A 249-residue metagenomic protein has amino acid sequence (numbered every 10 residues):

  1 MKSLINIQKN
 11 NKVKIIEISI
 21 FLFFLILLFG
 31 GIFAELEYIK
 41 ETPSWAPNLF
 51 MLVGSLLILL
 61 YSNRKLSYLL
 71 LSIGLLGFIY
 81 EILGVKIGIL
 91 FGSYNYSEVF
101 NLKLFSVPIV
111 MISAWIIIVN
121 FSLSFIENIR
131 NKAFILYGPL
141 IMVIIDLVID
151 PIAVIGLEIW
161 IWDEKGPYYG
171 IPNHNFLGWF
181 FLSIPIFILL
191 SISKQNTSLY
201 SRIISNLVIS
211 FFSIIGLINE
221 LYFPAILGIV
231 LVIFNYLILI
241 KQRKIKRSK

Functional and structural regions predicted by a protein language model:
K2-K249: Aromatic-rich, lipid-facing transmembrane alpha helices and their immediate juxtamembrane interface loops in integral
